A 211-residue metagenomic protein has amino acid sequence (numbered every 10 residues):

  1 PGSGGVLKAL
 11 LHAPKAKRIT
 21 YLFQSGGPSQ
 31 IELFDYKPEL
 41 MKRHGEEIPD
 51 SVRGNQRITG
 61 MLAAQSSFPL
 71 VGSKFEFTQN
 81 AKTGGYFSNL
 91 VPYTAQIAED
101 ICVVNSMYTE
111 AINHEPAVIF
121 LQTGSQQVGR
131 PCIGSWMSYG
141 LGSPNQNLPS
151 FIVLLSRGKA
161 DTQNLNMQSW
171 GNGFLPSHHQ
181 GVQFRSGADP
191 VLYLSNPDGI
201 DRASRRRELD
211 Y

Functional and structural regions predicted by a protein language model:
P1-Y211: Ligand-binding pockets and gating/stacking loops
